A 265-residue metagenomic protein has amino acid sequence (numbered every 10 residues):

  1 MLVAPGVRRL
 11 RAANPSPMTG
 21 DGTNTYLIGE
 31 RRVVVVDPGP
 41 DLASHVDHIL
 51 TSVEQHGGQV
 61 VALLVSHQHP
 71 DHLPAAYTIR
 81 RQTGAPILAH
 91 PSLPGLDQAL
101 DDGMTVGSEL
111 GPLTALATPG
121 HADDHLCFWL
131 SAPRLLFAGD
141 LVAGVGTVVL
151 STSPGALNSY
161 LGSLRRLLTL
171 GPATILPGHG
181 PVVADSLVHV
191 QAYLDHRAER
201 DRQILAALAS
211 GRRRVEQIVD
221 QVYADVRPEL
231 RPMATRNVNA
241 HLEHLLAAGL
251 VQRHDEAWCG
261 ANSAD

Functional and structural regions predicted by a protein language model:
M1-H56, C127-G139, G144: Conserved beta-strand hairpin/beta-sheet module of binuclear metal-dependent hydrolase folds, prominently
G6, I49, H179, I204 (+1 more regions): Residue-level signal for inorganic ion chemistry
G6, P94-L96, H121: Glycine/proline-rich low-complexity segments that form flexible loops, beta-turns, and polyproline
N14-S16, D21, P38-T114, R134: Active-site HxH/HxHxD metal-binding segment of metal-dependent hydrolases
P17-G20, P119-A122, A264-D265: A short catalytic or substrate-binding loop motif that flags glycine-/basic-rich loops and adjacent residues that bind
V33-V35, P40-A43, P112-Q203: Metallo-beta-lactamase
S66-H72, H121, H179, H241: Histidine-centered divalent metal-coordination motifs
A206-D265: C-terminal regulatory/interaction regions
